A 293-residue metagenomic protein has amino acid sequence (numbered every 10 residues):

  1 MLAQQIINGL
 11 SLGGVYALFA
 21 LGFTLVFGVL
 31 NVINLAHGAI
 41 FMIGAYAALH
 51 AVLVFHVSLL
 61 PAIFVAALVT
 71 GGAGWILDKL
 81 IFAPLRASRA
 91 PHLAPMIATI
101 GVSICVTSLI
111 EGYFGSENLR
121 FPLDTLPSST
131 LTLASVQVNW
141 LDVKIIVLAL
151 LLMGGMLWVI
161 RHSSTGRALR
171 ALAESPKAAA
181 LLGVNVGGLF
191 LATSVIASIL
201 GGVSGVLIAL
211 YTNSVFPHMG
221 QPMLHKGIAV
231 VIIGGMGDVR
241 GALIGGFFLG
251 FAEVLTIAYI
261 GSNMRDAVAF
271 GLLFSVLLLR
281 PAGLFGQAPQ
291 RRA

Functional and structural regions predicted by a protein language model:
M1-F19, A47, L59-A62, S88-A94 (+5 more regions): Membrane-interfacial amphipathic/re-entrant helices at transmembrane-helix boundaries
M1-L12, V159-S164, T193-V231, T256-M264: Inter-helical junctions in multi-pass inner-membrane proteins, predominant in energy-converting antiporter-like
M1-Q5, A47, A51-V54, I208-L210 (+2 more regions): Interhelical loop and adjacent transmembrane-helix boundary motif in polytopic membrane transport permeases
I7, V29-I76, L80, Y259: Membrane-embedded helix boundary and interhelical linker motif in transport proteins
G14, L25-A45, L59, R89-L93 (+7 more regions): Short, non-helical or kinked segments that cap or interrupt transmembrane helices
H56-V102, L109, I244-L249, E253 (+1 more regions): Alpha-helical transmembrane segments within multi-pass membrane transporters and channels
P84-L85, P91-H162, L189, L255 (+4 more regions): Transmembrane helix-bundle core of multi-pass membrane transporters and related energy-transducing complexes
L133, Q137-V215, V239-G245: Helix-loop-helix "hairpin" substructures at the membrane interface of multi-pass membrane proteins
